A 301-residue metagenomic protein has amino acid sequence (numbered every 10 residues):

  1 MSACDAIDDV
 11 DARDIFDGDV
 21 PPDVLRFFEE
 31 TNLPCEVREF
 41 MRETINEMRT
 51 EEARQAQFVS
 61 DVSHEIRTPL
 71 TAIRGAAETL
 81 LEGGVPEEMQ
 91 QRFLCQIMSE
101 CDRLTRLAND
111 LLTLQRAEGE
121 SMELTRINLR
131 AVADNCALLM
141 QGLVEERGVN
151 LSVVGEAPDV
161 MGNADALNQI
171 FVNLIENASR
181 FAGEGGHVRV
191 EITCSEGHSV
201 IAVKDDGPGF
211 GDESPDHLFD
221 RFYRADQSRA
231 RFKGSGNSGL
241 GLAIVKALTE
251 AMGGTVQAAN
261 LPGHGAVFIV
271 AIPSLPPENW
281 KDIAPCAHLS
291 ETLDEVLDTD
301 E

Functional and structural regions predicted by a protein language model:
R49, L81-E88: Short acidic helix/loop segment immediately C-terminal to the autophosphorylated histidine in two-component histidine
S99-L104: Short alpha-helical segment of the dimerization/phosphotransfer core of two-component systems
E118-E123, G155, D159-G162: Conserved micro-motifs of the catalytic ATP-binding
E123-Q141: A conserved beta-strand-to-alpha-helix junction within the catalytic ATP-binding
L143-V153: Short conserved segments within the C-terminal catalytic ATPase subdomain
F210-R224, A284-P285: Short conserved segment of the HATPase_c
